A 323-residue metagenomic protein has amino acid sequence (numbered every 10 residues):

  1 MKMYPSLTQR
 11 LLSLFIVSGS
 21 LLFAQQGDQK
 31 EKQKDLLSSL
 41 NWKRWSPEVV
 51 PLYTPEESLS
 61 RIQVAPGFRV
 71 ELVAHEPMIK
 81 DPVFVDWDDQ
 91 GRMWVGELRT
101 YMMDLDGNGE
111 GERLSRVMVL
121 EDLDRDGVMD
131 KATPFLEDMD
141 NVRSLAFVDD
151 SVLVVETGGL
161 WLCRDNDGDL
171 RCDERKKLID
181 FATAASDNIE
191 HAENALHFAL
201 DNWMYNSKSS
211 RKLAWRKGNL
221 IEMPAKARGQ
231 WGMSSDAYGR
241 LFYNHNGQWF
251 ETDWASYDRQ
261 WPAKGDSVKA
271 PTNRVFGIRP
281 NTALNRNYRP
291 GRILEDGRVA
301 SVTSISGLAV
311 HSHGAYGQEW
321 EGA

Functional and structural regions predicted by a protein language model:
K2-L12: Bacterial N-terminal signal peptides that target proteins for export
R10, A24-Q26: N-terminal Rossmann-like NAD(P)+-binding domain of SDR-like oxidoreductases, especially those catalyzing
F15-A24: Hydrophobic h-region of N-terminal signal peptides that target proteins for export in Gram-negative bacteria
Q26-A323: Beta-propeller domains with acidic blade repeats across secreted/periplasmic ectodomains and cytosolic WD/CNH propellers
